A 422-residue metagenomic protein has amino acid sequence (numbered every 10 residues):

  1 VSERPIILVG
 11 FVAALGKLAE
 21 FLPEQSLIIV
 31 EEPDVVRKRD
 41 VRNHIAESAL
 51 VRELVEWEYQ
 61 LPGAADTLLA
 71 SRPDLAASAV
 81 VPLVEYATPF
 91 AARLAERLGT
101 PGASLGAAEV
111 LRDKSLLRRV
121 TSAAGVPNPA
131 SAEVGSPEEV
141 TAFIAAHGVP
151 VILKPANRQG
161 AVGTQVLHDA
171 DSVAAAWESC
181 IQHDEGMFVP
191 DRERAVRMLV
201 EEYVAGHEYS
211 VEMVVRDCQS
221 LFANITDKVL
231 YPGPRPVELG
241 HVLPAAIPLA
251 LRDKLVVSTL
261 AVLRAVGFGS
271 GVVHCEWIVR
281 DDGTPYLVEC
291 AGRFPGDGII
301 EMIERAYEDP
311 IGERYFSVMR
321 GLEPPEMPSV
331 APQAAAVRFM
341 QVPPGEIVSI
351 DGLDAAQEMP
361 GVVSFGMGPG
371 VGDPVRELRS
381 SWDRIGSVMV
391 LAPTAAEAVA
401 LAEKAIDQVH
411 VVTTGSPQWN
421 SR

Functional and structural regions predicted by a protein language model:
V1-A107, E138, V342, P369-D383 (+1 more regions): ATP-binding N-terminal substructure of ATP-dependent carboxylate-amine bond-forming enzymes
S2, D253-E276, D281, A291-E346: Active-site "cap" helix and flanking loop/linker of ATP-utilizing ligase/carboxylase catalytic domains
R97-G163, A170, I181-F188: A conserved helix-loop-beta module that forms one wall/lid of the active-site cleft in ATP-utilizing catalytic domains
T121, I144-V166, E185-G206, V211 (+2 more regions): ATP-grasp fold ATP-binding core
P127-P129, P150-L153, A170-A205, P236-H241 (+1 more regions): Conserved ATP-binding module of the ATP-grasp superfamily
Q165, A175-S179, E201, E208-V229 (+5 more regions): Beta-strand scaffold of nucleotide-dependent catalytic cores
S179-I181, D351-D354, A398-D407: Short amphipathic alpha-helices in soluble, non-transmembrane regions that often serve as interface/regulatory elements
M340-V371: Glycine-rich active-site loop/lid that clamps phosphate-bearing ligands
